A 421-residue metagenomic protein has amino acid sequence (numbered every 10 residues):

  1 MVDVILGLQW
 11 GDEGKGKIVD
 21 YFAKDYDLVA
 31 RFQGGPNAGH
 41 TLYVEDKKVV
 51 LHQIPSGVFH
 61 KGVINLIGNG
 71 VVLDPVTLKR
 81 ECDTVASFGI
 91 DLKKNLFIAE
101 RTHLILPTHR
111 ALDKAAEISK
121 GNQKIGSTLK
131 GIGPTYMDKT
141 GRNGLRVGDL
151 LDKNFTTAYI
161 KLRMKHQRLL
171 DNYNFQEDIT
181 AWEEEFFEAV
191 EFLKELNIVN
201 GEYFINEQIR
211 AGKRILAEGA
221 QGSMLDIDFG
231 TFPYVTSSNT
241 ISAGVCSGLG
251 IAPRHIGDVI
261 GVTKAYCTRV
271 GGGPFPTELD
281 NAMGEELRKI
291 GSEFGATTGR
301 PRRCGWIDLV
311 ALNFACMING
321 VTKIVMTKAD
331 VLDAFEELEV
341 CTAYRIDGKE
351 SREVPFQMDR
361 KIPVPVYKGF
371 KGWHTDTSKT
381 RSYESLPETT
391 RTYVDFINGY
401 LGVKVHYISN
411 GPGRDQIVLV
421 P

Functional and structural regions predicted by a protein language model:
M1-P421: Non-transmembrane, aqueous-exposed alpha-helical and coiled segments at domain scale
